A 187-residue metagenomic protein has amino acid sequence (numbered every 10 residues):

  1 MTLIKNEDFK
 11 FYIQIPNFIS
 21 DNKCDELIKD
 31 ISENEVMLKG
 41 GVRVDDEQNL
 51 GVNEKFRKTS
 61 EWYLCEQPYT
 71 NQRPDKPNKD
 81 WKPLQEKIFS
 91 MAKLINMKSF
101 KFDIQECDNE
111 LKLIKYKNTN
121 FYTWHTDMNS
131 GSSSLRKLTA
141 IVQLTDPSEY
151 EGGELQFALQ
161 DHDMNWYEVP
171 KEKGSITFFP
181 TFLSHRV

Functional and structural regions predicted by a protein language model:
T2-K101: Non-heme Fe(II)/2-oxoglutarate
D75-V187: Catalytic core of non-heme Fe(II) oxygenases with the double-stranded beta-helix
